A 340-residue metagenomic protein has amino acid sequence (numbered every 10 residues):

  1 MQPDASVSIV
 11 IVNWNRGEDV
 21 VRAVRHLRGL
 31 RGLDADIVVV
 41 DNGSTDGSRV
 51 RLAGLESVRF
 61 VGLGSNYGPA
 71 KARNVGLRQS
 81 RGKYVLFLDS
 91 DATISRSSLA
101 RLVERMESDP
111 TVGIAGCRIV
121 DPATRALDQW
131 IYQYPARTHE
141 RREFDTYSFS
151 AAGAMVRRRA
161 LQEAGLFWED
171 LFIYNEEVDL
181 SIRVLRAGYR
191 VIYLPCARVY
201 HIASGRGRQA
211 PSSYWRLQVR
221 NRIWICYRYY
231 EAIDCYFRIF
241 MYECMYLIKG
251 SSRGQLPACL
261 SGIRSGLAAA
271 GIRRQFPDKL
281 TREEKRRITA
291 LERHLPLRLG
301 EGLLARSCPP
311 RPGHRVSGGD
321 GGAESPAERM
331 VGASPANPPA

Functional and structural regions predicted by a protein language model:
R25-D34: Short, acidic, metal-binding catalytic loop of nucleotide-sugar glycosyltransferases
H26, D41-V50, S65: A conserved acidic beta->alpha catalytic loop
L63-S80, S90, R101: Glycine-rich, basic loop-to-helix element that forms the pyrophosphate-binding segment of sugar-nucleotide handling
V85: Short aromatic/hydrophobic "clamp" motif used to bind/position activated sugar donors
T93-L127: Conserved donor NDP-sugar-binding/catalytic core segment of glycosyltransferases
C117, Q129-Y147: Short, flexible, basic/aromatic active-site loop/helix in glycosyltransferases
S148-L166, D170-R198: A short, conserved alpha-helix in the catalytic core of glycosyltransferases
I233-A340: Non-catalytic, C-terminal membrane-associated alpha-helical segments of glycosyltransferases
